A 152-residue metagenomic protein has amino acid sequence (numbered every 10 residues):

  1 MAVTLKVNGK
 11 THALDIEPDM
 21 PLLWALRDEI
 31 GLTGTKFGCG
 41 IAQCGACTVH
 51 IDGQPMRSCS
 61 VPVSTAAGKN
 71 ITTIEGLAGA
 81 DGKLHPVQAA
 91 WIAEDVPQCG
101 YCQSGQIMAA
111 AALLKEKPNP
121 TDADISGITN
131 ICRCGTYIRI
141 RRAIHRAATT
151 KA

Functional and structural regions predicted by a protein language model:
M1-A152: Signature of N-terminal electron-transfer/Fe-S-associated modules in redox systems
